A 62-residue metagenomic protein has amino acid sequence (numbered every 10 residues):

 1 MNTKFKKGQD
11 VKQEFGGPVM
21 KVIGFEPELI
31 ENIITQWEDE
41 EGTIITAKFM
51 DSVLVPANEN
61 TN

Functional and structural regions predicted by a protein language model:
D10-P56: Basic/aromatic-rich interaction segments and small domains that mediate binding to polyanionic partners
N58-N62: Long, low-complexity intrinsically disordered regions
